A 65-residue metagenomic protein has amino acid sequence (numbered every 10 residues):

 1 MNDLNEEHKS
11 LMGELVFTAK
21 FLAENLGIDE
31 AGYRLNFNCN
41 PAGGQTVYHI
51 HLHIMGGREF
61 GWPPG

Functional and structural regions predicted by a protein language model:
M1-G65: HIT superfamily nucleotide-processing domains
